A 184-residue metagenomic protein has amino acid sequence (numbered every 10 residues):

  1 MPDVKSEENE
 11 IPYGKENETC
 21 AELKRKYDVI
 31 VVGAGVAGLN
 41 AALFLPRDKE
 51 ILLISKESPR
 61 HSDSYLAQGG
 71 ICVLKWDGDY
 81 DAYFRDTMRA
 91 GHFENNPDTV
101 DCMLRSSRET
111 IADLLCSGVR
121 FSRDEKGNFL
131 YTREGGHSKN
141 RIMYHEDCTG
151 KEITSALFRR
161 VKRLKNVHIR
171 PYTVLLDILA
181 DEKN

Functional and structural regions predicted by a protein language model:
P2-E10, E16, A21, K56-N184: Conserved N-terminal/central alpha/beta ligand/cofactor-binding core
A21-E22, F44: Short secondary-structure boundary/capping segments within folded domains
K24-Y27: Core beta-strand elements of the Rossmann-like FAD/NAD(P) dinucleotide-binding domain in flavoenzyme oxidoreductases
V29-L53: N-terminal Rossmann-like FAD-binding beta1-loop-alpha1 element of flavoenzymes
